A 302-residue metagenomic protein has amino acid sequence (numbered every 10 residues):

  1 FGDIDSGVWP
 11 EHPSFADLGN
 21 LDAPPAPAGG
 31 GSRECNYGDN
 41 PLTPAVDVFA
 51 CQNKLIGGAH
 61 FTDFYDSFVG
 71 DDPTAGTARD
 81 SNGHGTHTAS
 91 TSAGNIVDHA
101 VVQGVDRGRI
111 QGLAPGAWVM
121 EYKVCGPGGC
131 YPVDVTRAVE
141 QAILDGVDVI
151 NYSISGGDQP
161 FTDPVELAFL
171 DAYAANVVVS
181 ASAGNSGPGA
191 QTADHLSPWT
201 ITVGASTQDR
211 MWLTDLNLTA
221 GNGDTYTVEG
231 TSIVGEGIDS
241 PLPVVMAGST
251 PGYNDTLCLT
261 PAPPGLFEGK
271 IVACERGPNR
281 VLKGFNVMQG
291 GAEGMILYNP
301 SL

Functional and structural regions predicted by a protein language model:
F1-Y131, D145-D148, P160, A174-N176 (+4 more regions): Subtilisin-like serine protease catalytic core
G126-C130, Y152-I154, Q159, G237-L302: Extracellular/luminal Protease-associated
I150, S182-A183: Conserved P-loop NTPase motor core
A168-V179, A193, P300-L302: Short acidic, glycine/proline-enriched helix-loop-strand junctions
V179-A181, G204, G294-Y298: Short hydrophobic alpha-helical runs that function as membrane-insertion/retention elements
S186-A190, V281: Active-site environment of divalent metal-dependent phosphoester hydrolases
A205-L259: A short, polar/acidic, helix/strand-boundary loop motif
